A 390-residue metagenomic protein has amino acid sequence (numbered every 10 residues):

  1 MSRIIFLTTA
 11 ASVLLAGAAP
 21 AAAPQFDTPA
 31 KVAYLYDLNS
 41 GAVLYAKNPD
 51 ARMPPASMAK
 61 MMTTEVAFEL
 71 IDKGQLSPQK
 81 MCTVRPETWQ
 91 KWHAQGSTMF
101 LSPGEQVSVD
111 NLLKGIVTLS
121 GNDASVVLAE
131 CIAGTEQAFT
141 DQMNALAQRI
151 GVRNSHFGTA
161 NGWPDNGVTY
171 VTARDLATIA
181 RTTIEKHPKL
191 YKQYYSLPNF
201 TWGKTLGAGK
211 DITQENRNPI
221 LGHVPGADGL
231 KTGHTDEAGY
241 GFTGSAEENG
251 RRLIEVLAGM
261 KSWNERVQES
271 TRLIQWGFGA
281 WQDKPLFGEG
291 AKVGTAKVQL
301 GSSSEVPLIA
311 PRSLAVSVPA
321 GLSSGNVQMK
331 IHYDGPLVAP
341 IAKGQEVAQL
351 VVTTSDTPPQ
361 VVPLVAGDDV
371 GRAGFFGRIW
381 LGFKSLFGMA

Functional and structural regions predicted by a protein language model:
M1-I5: Positively charged n-region of N-terminal signal peptides that target proteins for export
F6-A16: Bacterial N-terminal signal peptides
L7-T8, D27, V352: Intrinsically disordered/low-complexity terminal segments and short unstructured peptides
A11, A23, Y45, D72-G74 (+3 more regions): Generic marker of residues within folded, mature protein domains
P20-P188: Active-site-adjacent loops and short helices of periplasmic peptidoglycan-processing enzymes
V152-H156, G167-A390: Domain-terminus/edge residues, biased toward the C-terminal soluble/receptor-binding domains of extracytoplasmic
